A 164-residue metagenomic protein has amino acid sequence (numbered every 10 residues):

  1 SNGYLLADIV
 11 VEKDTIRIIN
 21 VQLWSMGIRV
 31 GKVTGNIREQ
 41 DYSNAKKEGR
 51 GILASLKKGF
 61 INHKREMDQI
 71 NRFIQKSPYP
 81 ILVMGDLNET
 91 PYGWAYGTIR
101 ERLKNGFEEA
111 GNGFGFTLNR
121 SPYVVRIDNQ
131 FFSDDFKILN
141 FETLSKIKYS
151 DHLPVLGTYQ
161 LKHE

Functional and structural regions predicted by a protein language model:
S1, S55-Q69: Soluble or luminal CAZymes and related metallo-dependent hydrolases
S1-V33, Q130, K137, E142 (+1 more regions): Structured beta-strand-rich core segments of catalytic domains in phosphoester-bond hydrolases
I19-N20, S43-G49, P80-V83, F107-E109: Short charge-dense sequence patches
N20, L53-F60, L82-G85: Second-shell loop/turn segments in exported
K32-L56: A solvent-exposed, charged loop/short amphipathic helix patch at secondary-structure junctions
V33-I37, I61, F107: Short acidic/polar alpha-helix capping motifs at helix-coil junctions
K64-L82, L87-E164: Metal-dependent phosphoester-hydrolase catalytic domains
